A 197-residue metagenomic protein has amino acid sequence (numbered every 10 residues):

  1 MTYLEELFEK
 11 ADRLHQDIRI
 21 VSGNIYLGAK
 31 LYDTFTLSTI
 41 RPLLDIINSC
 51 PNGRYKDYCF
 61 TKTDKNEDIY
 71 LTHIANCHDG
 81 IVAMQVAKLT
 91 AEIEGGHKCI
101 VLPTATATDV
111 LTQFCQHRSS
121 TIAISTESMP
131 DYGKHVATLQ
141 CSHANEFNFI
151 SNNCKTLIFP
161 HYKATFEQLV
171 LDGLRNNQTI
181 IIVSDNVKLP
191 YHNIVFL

Functional and structural regions predicted by a protein language model:
S22-L44, C50: Acidic, low-complexity, intrinsically disordered interaction modules
R54-K65, V86-A87: Pre-Walker A adenine-sensing motif
I69-L89, L102: Glycine-rich P-loop/Walker A and Walker A-like loops and their local beta1-loop-alpha1 context in P-loop NTPases
E92-K98: Post-Walker A helix-loop "phosphate-sensing" segment adjacent to the P-loop in P-loop NTPases
K98-T106: Conserved RecA-like ASCE P-loop NTPase motor core of nucleic-acid helicases/translocases
T108, K163-L197: Replace "adjacent to P-loop NTPase cores in ATP/GTP-dependent enzymes" with "adjacent to NTP-binding cores
V110, Q116-S151: Inter-Walker segment of RecA-like/P-loop motor cores
F149-F166: Conserved P-loop NTPase "ATPase switch" module shared by AAA+ and STAND
